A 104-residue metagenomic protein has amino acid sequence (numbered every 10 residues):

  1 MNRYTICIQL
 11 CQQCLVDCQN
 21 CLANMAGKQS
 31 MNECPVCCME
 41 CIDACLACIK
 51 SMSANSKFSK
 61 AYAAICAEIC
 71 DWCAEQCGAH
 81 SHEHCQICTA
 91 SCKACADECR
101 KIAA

Functional and structural regions predicted by a protein language model:
M1-A104: Amphipathic alpha-helical hairpins
